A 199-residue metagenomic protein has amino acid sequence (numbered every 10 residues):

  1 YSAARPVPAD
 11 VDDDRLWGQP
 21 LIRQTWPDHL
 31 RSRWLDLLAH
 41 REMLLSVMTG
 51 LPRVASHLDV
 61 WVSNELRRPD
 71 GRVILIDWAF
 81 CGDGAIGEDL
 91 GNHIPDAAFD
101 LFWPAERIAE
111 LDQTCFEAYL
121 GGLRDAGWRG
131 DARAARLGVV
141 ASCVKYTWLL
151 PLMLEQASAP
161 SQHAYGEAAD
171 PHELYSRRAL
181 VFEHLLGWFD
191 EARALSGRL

Functional and structural regions predicted by a protein language model:
Y1-H57, P69, G166-A169: ATP-dependent phospho-/nucleotidyl transfer catalytic cores
Q24-P27, A126-G130: Inter-helical turn/loop segments and adjacent helix faces that build the functional surface of alpha-helical bundle
M48, P52, W78, W103-L111 (+1 more regions): Conserved aromatic-histidine-acidic binding/catalytic patches
T49, R53-V54, L58, D83-E88 (+1 more regions): Active-site-proximal structural scaffolding
W61-D96: Catalytic activation segment of kinase domains across protein kinase-like and atypical kinase folds
G87-G127, V144-H163: Active-site activation/catalytic loop segments of kinase-like enzymes and analogous catalytic loops in related
G127-K145: All-alpha amphipathic helical-bundle segments outside canonical DNA-binding/catalytic cores that form hydrophobic
V144-L199: ATP/Mg2+ or Mg2+-diphosphate-binding catalytic cores that bind nucleotide phosphates or diphosphates via glycine-rich
